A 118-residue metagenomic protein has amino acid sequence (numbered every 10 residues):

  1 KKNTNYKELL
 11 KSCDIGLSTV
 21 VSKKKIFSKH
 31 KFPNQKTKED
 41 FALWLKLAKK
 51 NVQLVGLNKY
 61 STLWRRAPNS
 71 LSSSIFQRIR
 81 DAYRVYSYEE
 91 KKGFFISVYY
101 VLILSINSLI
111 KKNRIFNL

Functional and structural regions predicted by a protein language model:
K1-Q77: Conserved nucleotide-sugar donor-binding catalytic segment
Y6, Y60, Y83-Y88, Y99-Y100: Sequence-level detector for tyrosine residue identity
A42-K46, D81-V85, L104: Alpha-helical elements of Rossmann-like donor-binding domains used by nucleotide-donor carbohydrate transfer enzymes
K49-V52, S73-I96: Catalytic core of nucleotide-sugar-dependent glycosyltransferases
N58, S73-R78, L109-L118: Short, charged low-complexity intrinsically disordered segments located at boundaries of structured domains
S87-N117: A transmembrane-helix-recognition feature enriched in membrane-embedded lipid enzymes and envelope glyco-/phospholipid
